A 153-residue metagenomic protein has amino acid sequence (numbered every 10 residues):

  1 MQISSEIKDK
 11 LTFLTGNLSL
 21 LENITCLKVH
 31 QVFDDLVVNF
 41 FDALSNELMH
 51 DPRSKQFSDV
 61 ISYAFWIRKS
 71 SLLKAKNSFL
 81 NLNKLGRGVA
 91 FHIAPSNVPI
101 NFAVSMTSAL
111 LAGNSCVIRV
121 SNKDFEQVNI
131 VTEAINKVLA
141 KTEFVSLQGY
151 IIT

Functional and structural regions predicted by a protein language model:
M1, L44, W66, I151-I152: Generic low-polarity alpha-helical segments
M1-D51: N-terminal alpha-helical segment of soluble enzymes
H30, D34-V37, R53-S54, S58-Y63 (+1 more regions): Rossmann-like NAD(P) dinucleotide-binding subdomain of oxidoreductase/dehydrogenase enzymes
